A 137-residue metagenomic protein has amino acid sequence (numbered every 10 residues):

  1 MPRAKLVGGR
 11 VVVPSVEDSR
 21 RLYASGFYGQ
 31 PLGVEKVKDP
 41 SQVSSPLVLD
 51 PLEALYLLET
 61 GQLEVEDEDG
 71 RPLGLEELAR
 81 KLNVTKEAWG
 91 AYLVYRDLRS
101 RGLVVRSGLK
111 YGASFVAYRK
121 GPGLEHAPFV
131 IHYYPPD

Functional and structural regions predicted by a protein language model:
M1-D137: Long Lys/Arg-rich low-complexity intrinsically disordered regions in nucleic-acid-associated proteins
